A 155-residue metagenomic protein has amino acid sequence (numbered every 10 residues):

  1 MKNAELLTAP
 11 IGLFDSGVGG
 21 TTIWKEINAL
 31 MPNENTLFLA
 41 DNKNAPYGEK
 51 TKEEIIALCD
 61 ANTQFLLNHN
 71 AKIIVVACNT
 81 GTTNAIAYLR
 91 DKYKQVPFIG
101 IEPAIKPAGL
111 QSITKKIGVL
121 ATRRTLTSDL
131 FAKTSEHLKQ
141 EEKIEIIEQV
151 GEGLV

Functional and structural regions predicted by a protein language model:
M1-V155: Non-catalytic structural scaffold of enzyme domains
